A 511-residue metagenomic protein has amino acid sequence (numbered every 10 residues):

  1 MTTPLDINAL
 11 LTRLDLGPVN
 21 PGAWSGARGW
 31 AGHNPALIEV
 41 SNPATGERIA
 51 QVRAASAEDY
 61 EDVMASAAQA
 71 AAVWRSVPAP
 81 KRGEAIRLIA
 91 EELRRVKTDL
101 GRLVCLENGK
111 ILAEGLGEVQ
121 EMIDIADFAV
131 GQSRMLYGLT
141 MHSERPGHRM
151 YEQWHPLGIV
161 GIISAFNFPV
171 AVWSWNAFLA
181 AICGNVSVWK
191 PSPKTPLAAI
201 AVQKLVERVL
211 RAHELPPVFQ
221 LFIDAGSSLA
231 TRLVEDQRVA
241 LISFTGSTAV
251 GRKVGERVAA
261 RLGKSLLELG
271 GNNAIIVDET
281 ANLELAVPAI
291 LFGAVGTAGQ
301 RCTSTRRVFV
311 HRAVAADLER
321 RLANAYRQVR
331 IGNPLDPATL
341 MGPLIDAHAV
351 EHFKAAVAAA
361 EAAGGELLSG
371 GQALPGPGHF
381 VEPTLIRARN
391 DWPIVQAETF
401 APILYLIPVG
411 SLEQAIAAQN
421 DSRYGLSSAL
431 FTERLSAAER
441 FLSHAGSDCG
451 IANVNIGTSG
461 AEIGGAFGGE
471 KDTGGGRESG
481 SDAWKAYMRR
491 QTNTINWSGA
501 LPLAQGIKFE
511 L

Functional and structural regions predicted by a protein language model:
M1-A44: Hydrophobic face of amphipathic alpha-helices that form TPR/SEL1-like repeat modules and related alpha-solenoid
T45-Q51, L215, V239, I276 (+4 more regions): Conserved C-terminal structural/oligomerization subdomain of aldehyde/semialdehyde dehydrogenase
G46, R82, V104, G184 (+8 more regions): Residue-level signal for inorganic ion chemistry
E47-L136, G147: Glycine-rich loop-to-alpha-helix module at the N-terminal edge of alpha/beta enzyme cores
D59, S228-L229, Q414: Short acidic active-site motifs
L88, G147-R149, G370-P375, G457: Short, solvent-exposed loop/turn elements at beta->coil junctions and helix N-caps that rim active or binding pockets
G138-L285, V409: Rossmann-like NAD(P) dinucleotide-binding subdomain of oxidoreductase/dehydrogenase enzymes
L205-R208, A249-N390, L412-E413, A417 (+3 more regions): ALDH superfamily catalytic-core signature
